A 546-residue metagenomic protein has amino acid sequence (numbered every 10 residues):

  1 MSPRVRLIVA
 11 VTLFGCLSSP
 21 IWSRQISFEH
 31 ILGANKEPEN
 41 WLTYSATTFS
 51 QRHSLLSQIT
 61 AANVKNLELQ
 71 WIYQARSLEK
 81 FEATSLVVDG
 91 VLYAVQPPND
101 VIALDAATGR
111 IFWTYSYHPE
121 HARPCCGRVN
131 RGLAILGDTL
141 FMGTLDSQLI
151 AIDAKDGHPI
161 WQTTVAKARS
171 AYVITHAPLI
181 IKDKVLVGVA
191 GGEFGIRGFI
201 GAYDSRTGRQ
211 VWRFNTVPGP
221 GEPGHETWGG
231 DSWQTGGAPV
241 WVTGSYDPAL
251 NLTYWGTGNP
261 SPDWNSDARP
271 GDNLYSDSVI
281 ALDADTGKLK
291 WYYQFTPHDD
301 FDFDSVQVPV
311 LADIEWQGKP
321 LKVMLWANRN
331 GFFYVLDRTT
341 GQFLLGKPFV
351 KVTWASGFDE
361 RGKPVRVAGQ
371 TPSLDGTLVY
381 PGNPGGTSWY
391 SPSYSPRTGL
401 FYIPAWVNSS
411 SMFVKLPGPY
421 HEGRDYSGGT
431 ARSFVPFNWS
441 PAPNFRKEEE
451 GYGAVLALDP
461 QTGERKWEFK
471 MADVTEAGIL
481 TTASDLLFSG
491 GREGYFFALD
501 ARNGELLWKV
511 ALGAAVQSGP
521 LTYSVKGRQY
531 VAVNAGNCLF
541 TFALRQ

Functional and structural regions predicted by a protein language model:
I26-L69, T216-P223, K363-A368, N444-F445 (+1 more regions): Blade/loop signatures of beta-propeller domains
P38-E39, D89-G90, G137-D138, K182-K184 (+5 more regions): Short coil/turn segments that connect the beta-strands within blades of beta-propeller domains
S50-A168, T482: N-terminal cofactor/phosphate-binding cores enriched in small/glycine residues, especially glycine-rich loops such as
Y73-T84, T114-A134, Q162-A177, F194 (+9 more regions): Extracytoplasmic beta-rich repeat domains
D105-T108, D153-D156, S205-T207, A284-T286 (+4 more regions): Short loop/turn segments that connect beta-strands within beta-propeller blades
G198-R209, D272-G287, T340-G341, G453-P460: Beta-propeller blade signature
S518-Q546: Blade-level signature of beta-propeller repeat domains, shared across WD40, Kelch, NHL, RCC1 and BNR/Asp-box propellers
